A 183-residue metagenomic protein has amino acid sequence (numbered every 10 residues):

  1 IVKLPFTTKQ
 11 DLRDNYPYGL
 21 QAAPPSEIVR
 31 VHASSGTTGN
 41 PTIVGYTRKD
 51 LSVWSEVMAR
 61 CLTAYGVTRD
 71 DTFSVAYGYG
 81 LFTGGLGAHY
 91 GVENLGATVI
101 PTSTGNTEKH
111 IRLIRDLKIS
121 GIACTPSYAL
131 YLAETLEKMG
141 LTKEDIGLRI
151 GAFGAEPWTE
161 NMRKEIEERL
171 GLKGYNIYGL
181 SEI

Functional and structural regions predicted by a protein language model:
I1-A33, G39-E56, R60-A64, R69-D70: Nucleotide 5′-phosphate-binding alpha/beta core
S34-T37, F73, I122, G151 (+2 more regions): Conserved S/T- and glycine-rich ATP-binding loop of Class I adenylate-forming
T47-C61, T72-Y131: AMP-binding/adenylate-forming
T63-V67, G91, K143: Glycine-rich helix-loop-beta junction characteristic of Rossmann-like nucleotide cofactor-binding loops
T63-V67, R115, E137: Residue-level signal for alpha-helix termini/capping positions
L132-K138: Distinct, well-ordered alpha-helical segments
K143-I183: Gly/Ser/Thr-rich phosphate-binding loop
